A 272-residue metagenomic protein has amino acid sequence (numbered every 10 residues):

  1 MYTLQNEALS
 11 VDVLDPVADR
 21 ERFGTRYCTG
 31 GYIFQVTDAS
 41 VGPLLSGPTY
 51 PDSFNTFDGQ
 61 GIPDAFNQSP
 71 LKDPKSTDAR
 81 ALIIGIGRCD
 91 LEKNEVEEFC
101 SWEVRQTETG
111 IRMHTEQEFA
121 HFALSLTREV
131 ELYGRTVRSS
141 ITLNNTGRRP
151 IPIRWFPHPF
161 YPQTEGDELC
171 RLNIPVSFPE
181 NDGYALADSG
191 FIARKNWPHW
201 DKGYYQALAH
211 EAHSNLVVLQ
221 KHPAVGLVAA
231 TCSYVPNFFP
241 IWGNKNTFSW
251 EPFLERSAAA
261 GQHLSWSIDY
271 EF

Functional and structural regions predicted by a protein language model:
M1-T136, T146-R149, H158-F272: Surface-exposed acidic/polar loop and edge beta-strand patches at domain peripheries
I153-R154: Short, solvent-exposed secondary-structure boundary/capping segments
